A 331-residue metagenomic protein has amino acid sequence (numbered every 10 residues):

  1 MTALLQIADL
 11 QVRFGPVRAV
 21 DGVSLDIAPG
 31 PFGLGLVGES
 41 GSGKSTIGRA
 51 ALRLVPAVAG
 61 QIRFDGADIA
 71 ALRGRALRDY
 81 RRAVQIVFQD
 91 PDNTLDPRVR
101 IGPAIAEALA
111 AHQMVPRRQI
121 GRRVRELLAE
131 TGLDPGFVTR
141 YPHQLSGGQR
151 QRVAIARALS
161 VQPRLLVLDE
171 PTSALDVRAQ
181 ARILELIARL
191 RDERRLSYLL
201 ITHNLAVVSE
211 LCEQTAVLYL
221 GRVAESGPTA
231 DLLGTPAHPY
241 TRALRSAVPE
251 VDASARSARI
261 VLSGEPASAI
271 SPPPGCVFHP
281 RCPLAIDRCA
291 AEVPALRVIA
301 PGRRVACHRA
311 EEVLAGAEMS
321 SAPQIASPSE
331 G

Functional and structural regions predicted by a protein language model:
A28, G60-D68: Conserved ABC transporter NBD signature motif
D68, Q119-G136, R189, R245-S246: Conserved ABC ATPase "signature" region
I69-Q85, P103, A111, R117-R118 (+2 more regions): ABC ATPase NBD coupling module
Y141-L145, Q149: Conserved ABC ATPase signature
S160-R164: A short, proline-enriched helix->beta-strand linker immediately N-terminal to the Walker B motif in ABC-type P-loop
V167, L175-S257: P-loop NTP-binding/switch modules centered on Walker-like glycine-rich loops
S226-P328: Short catalytic/signature loops enriched in Gly
